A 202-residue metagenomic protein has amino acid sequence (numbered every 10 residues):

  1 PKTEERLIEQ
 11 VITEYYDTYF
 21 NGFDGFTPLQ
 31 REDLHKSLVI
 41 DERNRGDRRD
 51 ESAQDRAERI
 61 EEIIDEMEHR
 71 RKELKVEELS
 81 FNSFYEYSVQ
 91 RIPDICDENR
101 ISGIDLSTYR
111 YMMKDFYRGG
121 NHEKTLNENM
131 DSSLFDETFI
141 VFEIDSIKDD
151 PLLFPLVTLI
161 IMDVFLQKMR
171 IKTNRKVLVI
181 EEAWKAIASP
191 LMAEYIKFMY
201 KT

Functional and structural regions predicted by a protein language model:
P1-K201: P-loop NTPase motor domains
